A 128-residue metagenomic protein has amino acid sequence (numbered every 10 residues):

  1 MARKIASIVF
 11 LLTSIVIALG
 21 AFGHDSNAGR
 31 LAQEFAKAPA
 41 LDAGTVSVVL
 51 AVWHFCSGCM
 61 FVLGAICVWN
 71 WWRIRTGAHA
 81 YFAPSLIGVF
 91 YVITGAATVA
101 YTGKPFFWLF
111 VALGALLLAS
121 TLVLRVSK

Functional and structural regions predicted by a protein language model:
A2-I17, A80-S85: Interfacial segments of alpha-helical transmembrane regions
A2-I5, G64-Y81, R125: Juxtamembrane helix-break-helix junctions at the cytosolic face of small multi-pass alpha-helical membrane proteins
F10-H24, F110-A119: Alpha-helical transmembrane segments of integral membrane proteins, especially early/N-terminal helices
I15, L19-F35, L41-W72, S85-F90: Core segments of alpha-helical transmembrane spans in multipass integral membrane proteins
A21, G64, G95, L118-T121: Hydrophobic transmembrane alpha-helices of multi-pass small-molecule transporters
G29-A36, W72-T76, G103-F106, R125-V126: Transmembrane helix-loop junctions in multipass membrane proteins, especially transporters and channels
C56, A80-A96, L113-L117: Hydrophobic alpha-helical membrane segments
S85-L86, V92-L109, T121-K128: Membrane-helix boundary connector in multi-pass membrane proteins
